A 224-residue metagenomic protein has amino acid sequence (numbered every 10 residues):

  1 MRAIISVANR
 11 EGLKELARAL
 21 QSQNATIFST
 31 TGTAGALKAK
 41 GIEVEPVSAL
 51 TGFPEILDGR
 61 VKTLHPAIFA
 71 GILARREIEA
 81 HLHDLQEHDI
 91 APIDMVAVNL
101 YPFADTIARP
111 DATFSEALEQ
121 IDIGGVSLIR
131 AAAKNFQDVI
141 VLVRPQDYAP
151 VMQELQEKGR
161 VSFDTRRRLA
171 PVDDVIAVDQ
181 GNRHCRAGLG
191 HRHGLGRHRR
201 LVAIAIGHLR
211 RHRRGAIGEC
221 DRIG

Functional and structural regions predicted by a protein language model:
M1-L50: N-terminal glycine-/serine-/threonine-rich phosphate-binding loop
I5, T26-T31, E45-A49, A74 (+4 more regions): General beta-strand structural signal in soluble alpha/beta enzymes
G32-F103: Glycine-rich nucleotide/cofactor/substrate-binding loop typically near the N-terminus or early in the first domain
I90-R186: Internal alpha/beta core interface subdomains
Q180-R183, G207-R211, R222: Intrinsic disorder/low-complexity segments
A187, A203-A205, G215-A216: Short linear motifs in low-complexity or flexible loops
A216-I223: Short, intrinsically disordered C-terminal tails of secreted or membrane-associated proteins
